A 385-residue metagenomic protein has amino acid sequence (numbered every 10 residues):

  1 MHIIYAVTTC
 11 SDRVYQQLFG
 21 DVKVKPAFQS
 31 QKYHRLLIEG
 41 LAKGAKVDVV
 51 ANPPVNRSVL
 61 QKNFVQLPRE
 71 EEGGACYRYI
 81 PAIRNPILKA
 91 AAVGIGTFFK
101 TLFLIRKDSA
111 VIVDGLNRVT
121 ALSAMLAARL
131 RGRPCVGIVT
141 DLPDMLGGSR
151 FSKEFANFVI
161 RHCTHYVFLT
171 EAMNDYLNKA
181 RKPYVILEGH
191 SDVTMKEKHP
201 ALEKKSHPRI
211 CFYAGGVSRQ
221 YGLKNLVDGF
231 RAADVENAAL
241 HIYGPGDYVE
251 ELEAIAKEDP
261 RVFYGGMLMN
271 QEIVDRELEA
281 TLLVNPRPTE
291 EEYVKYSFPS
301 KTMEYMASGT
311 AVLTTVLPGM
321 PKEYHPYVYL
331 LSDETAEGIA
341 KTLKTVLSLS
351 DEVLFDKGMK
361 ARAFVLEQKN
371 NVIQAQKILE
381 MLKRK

Functional and structural regions predicted by a protein language model:
M1-N63, H165, D228-D234, L317: N-terminal subdomain of nucleotide-sugar transferases
I4-A6, V167, E203-R231, H241: Conserved donor-binding/catalytic core segment of Leloir-type glycosyltransferases
Y33, D144, N157-K198: Donor nucleotide-sugar binding/catalytic pocket of nucleotide-sugar-dependent glycosyltransferases
H34-E39, F99-R106, V119-L122, L126-R131 (+2 more regions): Membrane-proximal helix-turn-helix segments that form the acceptor-binding/catalytic region of lipid-linked
G44, E188, E334, D351-K383: A charged, aromatic-enriched C-terminal amphipathic alpha-helix characteristic of glycosyltransferases across folds
Y221, Q271-R276, N285-E304, T314-E323: Nucleotide-sugar-dependent
E250-E277, L282: Nucleotide-activated donor-binding/catalytic signature segment of Leloir-type glycosyltransferases, i.e., the conserved
V328-E337, T345-D351: Conserved acidic donor-binding segment of nucleotide-sugar-dependent glycosyltransferases
